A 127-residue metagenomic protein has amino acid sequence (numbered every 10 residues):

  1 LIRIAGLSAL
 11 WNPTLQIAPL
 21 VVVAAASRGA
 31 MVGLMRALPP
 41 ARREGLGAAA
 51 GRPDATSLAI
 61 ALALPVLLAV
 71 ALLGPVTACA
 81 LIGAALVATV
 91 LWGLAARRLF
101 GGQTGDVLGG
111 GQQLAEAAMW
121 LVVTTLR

Functional and structural regions predicted by a protein language model:
L1-R127: Hydrophobic alpha-helical transmembrane segments
